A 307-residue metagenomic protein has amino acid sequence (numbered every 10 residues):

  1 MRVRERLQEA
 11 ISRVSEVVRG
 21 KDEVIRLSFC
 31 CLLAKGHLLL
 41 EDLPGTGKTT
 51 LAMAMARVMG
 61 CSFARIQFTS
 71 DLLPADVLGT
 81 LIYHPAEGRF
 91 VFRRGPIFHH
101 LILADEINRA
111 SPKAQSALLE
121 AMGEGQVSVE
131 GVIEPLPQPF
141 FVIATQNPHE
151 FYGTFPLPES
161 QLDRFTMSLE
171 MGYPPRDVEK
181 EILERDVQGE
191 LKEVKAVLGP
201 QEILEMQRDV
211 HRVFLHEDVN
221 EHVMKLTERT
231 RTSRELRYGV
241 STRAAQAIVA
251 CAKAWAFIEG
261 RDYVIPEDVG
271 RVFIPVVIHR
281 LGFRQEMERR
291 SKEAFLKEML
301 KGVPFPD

Functional and structural regions predicted by a protein language model:
R2-T46: Pre-Walker A (pre-P-loop) alpha-helix and adjacent loop at the N terminus of AAA/AAA+ ATPase modules, a conserved
R26-C30, Y83-L103: Conserved alpha-helical scaffold flanking the Walker A/P-loop in AAA+ ATPase domains
F29-T69: Walker A/P-loop
D42, D105-E106, A117: Walker B catalytic acidic pair
L43, V77, T145: P-loop (Walker A) phosphate-binding loop of NTP-binding proteins
V58-A86: AAA+/P-loop NTPase substrate/partner-engagement loops
H84-R89, R109-A110, A114, M122-L198 (+2 more regions): Canonical AAA+ ATPase core
T232-D307: C-terminal engagement/docking regions of AAA+ P-loop ATPases
